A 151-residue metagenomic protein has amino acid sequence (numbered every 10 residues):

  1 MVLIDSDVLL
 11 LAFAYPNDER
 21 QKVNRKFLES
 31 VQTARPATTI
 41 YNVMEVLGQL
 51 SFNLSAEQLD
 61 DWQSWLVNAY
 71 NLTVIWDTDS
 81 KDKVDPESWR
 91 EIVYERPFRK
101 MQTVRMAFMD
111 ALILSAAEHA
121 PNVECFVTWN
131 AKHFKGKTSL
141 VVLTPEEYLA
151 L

Functional and structural regions predicted by a protein language model:
M1, L114-L151: Acidic, PIN/NYN-like endoribonuclease modules and their adjacent C-terminal/linker elements
M1-T38, L50-W65, G136, Y148-L151: Short, well-structured N-terminal submotif of metal-dependent ribonuclease cores
V8, N42, L112-I113, K132-H133: Alpha-helix capping/helix-boundary segments
R35, N71-V74, C125, V141: Conserved beta-strand segments of alpha/beta enzyme cores
S51-E87: Helix-adjacent hinge/juxtasegments
V74-C125, W129: Active-site neighborhoods of divalent-metal-dependent phosphate/nucleic-acid chemistry enzymes
